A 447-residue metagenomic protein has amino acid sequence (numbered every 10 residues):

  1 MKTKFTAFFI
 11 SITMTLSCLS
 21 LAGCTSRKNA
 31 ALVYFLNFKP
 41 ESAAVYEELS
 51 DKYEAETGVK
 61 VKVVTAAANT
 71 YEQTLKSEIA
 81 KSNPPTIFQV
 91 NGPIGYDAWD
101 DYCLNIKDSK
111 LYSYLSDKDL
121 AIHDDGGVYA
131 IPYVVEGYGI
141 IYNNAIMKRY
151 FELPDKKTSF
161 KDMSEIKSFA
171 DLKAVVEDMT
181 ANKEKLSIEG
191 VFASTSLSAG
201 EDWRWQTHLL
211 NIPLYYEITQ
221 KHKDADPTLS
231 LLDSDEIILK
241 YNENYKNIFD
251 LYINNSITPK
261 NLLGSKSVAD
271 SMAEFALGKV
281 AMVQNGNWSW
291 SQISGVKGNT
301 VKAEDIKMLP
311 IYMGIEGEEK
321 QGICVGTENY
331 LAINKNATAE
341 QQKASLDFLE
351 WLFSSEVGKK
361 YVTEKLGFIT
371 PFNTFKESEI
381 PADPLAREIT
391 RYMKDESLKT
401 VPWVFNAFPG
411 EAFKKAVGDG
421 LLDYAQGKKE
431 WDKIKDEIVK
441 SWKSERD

Functional and structural regions predicted by a protein language model:
K4-F8, L16-G95, D108-Y112, P154-D155 (+5 more regions): Conserved N-terminal structural module of periplasmic/extracytoplasmic solute-binding proteins
E56, K60, K81, K297-G367: Extracytoplasmic/periplasmic substrate-recognition and gating elements
E56-T65, D155-M163, E236, Y252-K266 (+2 more regions): A local structural motif
T65-T74, K167-D171, L262-L277: Short helix-initiation/N-cap motifs at beta->coil->alpha
V90-K148, A303-Y312, A382: Hinge/lid segment of periplasmic solute-binding proteins
Y129-Y133, A170-L232: Extracytoplasmic/periplasmic solute-binding protein
V176-E177, Q220-S265: Glycine-centered hinge/linker elements that transmit conformational signals in sensory and ligand-binding systems
V325, E364, F368-F375, R387-R446: C-terminal capping/gating helix-and-loop segments adjacent to ligand/active sites or protein-protein/ligand interfaces
